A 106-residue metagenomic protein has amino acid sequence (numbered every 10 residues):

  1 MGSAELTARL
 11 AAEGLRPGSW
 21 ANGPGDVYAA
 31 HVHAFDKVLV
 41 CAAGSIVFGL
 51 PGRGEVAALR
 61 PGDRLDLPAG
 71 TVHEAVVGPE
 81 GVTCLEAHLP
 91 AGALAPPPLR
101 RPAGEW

Functional and structural regions predicted by a protein language model:
M1-S19, E74-W106: Double-stranded beta-helix
R16-H33: Conserved short histidine dyad/triad with adjacent acidic residue
V27-Y28, L65, A69-E74: Histidine-centered metal-chelating micro-motifs
V32-F48: Short, conserved beta-strand element in jelly-roll/cupin
G49-P51, V76: A generic structural motif
R53-A69: Short acidic-glycine-tyrosine-enriched beta hairpin
